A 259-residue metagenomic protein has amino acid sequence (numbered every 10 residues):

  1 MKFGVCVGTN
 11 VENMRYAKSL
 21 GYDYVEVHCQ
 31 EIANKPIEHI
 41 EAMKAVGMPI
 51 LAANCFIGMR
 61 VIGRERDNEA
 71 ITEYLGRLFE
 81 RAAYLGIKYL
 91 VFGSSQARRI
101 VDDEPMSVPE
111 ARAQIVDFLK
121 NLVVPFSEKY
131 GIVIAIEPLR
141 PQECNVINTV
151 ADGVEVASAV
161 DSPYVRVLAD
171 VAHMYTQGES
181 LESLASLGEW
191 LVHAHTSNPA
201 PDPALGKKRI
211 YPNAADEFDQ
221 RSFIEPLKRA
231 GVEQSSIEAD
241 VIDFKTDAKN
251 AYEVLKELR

Functional and structural regions predicted by a protein language model:
M1-G21, G86-I87, I147, A151-R166 (+1 more regions): Histidine-acidic metal/acid-base catalytic patches
T9-V11, C29-E31, F56-M59, Q96-R98 (+4 more regions): Active-site-proximal loop/turn and secondary-structure-junction residues that shape catalytic pockets, frequently
M14-K35, A52-R60: N-terminal substrate-binding region of glycoside hydrolase catalytic domains
E26, A52-N54, V91, A135 (+3 more regions): Conserved beta-strand positions in the central sheet of alpha/beta enzyme cores
E26-A45, S94-E104: Glycine-rich, proline-tolerant flexible connector loops at the mouths of alpha/beta enzymes
Q30-A33, E110-Q114, C144-N148, A169-L181: Active-site glycine- and acidic-residue-rich loops that bind and position anionic ligands or nucleotide-like cofactors
N34-G47, T72-G86, D117-P125, E179-E189 (+1 more regions): Short amphipathic alpha-helices and their capping/turn segments at secondary-structure boundaries
R64-R166, T246: Active-site acidic/histidine proton-transfer and metal-coordination neighborhood in alpha/beta enzyme cores
